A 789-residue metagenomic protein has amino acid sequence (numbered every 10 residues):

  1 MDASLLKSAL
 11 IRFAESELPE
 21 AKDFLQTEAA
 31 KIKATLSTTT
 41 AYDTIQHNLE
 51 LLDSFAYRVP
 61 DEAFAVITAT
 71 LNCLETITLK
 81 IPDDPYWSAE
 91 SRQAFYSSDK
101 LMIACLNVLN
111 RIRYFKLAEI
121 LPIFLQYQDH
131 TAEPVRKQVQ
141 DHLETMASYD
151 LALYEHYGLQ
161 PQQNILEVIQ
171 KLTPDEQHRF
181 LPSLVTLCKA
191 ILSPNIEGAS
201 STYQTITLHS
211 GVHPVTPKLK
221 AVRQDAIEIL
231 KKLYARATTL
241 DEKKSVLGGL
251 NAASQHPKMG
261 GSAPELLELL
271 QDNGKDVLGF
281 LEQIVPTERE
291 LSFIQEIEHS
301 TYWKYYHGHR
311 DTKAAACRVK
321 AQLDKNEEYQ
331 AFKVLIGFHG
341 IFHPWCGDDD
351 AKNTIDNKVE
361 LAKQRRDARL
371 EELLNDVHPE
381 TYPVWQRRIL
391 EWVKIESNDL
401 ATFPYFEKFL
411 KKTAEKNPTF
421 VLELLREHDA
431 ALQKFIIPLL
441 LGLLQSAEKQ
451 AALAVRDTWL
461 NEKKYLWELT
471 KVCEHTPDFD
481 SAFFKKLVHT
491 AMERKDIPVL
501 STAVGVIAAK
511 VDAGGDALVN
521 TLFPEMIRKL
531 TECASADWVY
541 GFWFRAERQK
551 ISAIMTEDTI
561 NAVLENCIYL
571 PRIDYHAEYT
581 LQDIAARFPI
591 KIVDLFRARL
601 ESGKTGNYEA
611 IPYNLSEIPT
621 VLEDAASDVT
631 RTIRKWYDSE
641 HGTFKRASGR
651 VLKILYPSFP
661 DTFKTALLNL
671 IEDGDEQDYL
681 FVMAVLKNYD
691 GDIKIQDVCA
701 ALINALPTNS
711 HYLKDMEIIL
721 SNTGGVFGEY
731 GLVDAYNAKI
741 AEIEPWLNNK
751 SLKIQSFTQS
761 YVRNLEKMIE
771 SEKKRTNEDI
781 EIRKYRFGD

Functional and structural regions predicted by a protein language model:
M1-D789: Non-catalytic all-alpha helical scaffold/repeat segments
